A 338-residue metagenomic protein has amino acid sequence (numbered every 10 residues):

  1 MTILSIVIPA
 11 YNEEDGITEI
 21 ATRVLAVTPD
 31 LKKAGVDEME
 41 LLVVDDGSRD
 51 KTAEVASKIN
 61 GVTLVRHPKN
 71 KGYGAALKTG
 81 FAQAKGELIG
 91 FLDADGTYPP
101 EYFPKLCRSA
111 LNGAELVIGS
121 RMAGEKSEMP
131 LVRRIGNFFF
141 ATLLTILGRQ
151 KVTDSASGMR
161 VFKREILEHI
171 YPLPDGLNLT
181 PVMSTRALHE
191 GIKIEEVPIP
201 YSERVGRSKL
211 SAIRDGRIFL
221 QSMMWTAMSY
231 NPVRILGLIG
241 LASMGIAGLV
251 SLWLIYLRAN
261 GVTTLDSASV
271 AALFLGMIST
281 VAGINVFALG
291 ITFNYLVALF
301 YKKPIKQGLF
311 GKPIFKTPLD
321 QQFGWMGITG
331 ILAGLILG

Functional and structural regions predicted by a protein language model:
M1, N178-G338: Hydrophobic helical membrane-anchoring modules
M1-A26, V36: N-proximal low-complexity "stem/linker" segments adjacent to membrane-targeting elements
I3-S5, E40, V182: Cell-envelope/extracellular polymer assembly enzymes that use nucleotide-activated donors
E13-G16, S48, P99: Donor nucleotide-sugar binding loop of glycosyltransferases
A21, K32-G47, V65-R66: Short beta-strand/loop segment that forms part of the nucleotide-sugar
E40-L41, L64, L116, I194: Hydrophobic/aromatic residues located in beta-strands of well-ordered beta-sheets within soluble catalytic
L42-A53, G96: A conserved acidic beta->alpha catalytic loop
V65-Q83, L88-F91, T97-L177, P181 (+1 more regions): Acceptor/aglycone-binding surface of glycosyltransferases and processive sugar-polymer synthases
